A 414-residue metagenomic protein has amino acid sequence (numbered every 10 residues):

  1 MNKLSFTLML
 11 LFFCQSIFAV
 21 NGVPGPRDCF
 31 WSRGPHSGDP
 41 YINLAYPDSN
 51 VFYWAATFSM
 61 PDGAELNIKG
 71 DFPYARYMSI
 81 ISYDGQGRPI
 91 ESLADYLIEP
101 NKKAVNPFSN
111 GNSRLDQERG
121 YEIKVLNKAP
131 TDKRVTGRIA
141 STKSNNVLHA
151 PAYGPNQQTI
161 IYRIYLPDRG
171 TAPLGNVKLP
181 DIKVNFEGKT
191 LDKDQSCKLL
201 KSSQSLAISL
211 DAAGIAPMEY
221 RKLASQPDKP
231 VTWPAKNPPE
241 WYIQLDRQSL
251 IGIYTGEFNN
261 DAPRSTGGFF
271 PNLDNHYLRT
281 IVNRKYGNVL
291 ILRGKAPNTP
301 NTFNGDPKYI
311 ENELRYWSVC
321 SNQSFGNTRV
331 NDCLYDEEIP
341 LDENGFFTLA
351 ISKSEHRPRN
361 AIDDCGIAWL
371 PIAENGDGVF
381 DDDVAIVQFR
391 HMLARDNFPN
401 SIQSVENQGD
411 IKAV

Functional and structural regions predicted by a protein language model:
N2-M9: Sec-dependent signal peptide recognition, specifically the positively charged N-region followed immediately by
C14-S16: N-terminal signal peptide c-region/cleavage motif recognized by signal peptidases
V20-V414: A compositional/structural signature for long, glycine/proline-rich flexible linkers and loops on extracytoplasmic
